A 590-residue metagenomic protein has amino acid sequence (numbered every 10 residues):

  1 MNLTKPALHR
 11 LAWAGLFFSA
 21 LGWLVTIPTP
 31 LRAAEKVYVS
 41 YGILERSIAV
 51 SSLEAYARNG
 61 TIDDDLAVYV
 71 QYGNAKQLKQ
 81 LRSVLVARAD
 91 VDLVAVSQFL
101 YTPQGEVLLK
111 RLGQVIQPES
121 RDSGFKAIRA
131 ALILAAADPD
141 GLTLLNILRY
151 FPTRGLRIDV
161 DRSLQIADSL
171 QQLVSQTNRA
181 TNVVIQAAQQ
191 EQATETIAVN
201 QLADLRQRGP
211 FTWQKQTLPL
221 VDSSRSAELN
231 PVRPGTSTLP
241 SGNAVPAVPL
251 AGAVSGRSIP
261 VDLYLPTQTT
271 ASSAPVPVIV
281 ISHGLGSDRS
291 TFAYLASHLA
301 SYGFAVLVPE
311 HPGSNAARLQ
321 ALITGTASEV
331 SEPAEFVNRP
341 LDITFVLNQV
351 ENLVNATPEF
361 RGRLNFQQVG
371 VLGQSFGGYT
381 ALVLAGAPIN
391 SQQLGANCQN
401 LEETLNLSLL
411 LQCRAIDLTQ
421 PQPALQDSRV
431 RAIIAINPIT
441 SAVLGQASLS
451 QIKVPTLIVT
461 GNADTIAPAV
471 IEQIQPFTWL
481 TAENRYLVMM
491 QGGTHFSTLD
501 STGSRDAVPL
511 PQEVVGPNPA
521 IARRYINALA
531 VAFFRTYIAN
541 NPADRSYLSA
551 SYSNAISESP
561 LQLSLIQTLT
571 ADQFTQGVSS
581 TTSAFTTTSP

Functional and structural regions predicted by a protein language model:
L44, A49, E54-L202: Mature extracellular/secreted ectodomains of secretory-pathway proteins
Q192-A274: N-terminal cap/lid segment of alpha/beta-hydrolase-fold proteins
S273-G284: Short beta-strand element of the alpha/beta-hydrolase
G284, G373-A381: Gly/Ala-rich beta-loop-alpha elbow adjacent to hydrolase catalytic centers
G286, S290-Y294, H298, L307-N338 (+1 more regions): Cap/lid segment of the alpha/beta-hydrolase catalytic domain
S328-F366, V383, G395-L411, T419: Alpha/beta-hydrolase active-site loop
I452, I458-T460: Short beta-strand/loop motif that positions the catalytic acidic residue of the alpha/beta-hydrolase fold
T465-E472: Conserved alpha/beta-hydrolase "acid-adjacent" motif
